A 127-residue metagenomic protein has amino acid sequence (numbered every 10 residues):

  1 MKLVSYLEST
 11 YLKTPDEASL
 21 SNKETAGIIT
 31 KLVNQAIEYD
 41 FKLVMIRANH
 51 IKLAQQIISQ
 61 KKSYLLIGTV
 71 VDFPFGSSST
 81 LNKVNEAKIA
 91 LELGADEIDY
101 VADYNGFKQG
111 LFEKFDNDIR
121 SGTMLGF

Functional and structural regions predicted by a protein language model:
M1-T80, V84, E92: Conserved N-terminal beta1-alpha1 strand-loop-helix module at the mouth
N82, A87, D96-F127: Conserved anion-binding
